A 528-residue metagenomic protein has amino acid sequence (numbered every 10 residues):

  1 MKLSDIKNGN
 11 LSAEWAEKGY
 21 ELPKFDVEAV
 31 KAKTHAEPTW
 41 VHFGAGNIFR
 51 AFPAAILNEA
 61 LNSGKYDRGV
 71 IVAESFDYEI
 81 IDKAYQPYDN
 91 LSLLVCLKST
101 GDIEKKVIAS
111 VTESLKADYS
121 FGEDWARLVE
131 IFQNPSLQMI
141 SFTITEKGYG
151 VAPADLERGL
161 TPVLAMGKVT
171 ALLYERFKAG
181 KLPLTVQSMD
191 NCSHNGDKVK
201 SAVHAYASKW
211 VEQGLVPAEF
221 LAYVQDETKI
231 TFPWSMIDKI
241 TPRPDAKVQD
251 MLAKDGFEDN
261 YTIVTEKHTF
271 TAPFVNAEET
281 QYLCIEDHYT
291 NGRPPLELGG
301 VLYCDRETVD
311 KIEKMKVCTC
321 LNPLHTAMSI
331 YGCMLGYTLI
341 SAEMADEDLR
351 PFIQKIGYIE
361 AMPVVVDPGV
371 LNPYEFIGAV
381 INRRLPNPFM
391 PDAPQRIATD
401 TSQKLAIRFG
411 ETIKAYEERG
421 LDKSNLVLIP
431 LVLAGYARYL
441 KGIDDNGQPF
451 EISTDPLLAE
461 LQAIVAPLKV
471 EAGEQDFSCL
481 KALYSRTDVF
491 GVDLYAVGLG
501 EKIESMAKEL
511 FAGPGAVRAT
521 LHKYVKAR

Functional and structural regions predicted by a protein language model:
M1-F43, N47-R528: Substrate/ligand-engaging "lid" and interaction regions
